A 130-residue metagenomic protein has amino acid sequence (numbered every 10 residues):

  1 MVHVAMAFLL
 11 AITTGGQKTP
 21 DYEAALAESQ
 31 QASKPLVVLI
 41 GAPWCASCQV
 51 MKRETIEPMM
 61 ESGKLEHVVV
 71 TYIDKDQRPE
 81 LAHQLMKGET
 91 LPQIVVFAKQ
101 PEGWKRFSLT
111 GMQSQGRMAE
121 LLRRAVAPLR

Functional and structural regions predicted by a protein language model:
M1-G15, R130: N-terminal targeting signals for export/organelle localization
G15-T19, I56, M60-E80: Thiol-based oxidoreductase modules, predominantly thioredoxin-like and allied folds used for disulfide exchange
K18-P35: A short beta-strand-turn-helix
S33-L36, G41-W44, T90: Short pre-active-site segment immediately N-terminal to redox-active cysteine/selenocysteine motifs in thiol-based
I40-E54: Conserved redox-active cysteine motifs that mediate thiol-disulfide chemistry, especially di-cysteine Cys-X(1-2)-Cys
I40-P43, I73-D76, G111-M112: Active-site-proximal beta-strand/loop segments in catalytic clefts of secreted hydrolases
A82-G88: Electron-transfer interface patches adjacent to heme c in soluble/periplasmic c-type cytochromes and di-/multiheme
E89-R130: Non-catalytic, surface beta->alpha helical segment in thiol-disulfide oxidoreductase systems
